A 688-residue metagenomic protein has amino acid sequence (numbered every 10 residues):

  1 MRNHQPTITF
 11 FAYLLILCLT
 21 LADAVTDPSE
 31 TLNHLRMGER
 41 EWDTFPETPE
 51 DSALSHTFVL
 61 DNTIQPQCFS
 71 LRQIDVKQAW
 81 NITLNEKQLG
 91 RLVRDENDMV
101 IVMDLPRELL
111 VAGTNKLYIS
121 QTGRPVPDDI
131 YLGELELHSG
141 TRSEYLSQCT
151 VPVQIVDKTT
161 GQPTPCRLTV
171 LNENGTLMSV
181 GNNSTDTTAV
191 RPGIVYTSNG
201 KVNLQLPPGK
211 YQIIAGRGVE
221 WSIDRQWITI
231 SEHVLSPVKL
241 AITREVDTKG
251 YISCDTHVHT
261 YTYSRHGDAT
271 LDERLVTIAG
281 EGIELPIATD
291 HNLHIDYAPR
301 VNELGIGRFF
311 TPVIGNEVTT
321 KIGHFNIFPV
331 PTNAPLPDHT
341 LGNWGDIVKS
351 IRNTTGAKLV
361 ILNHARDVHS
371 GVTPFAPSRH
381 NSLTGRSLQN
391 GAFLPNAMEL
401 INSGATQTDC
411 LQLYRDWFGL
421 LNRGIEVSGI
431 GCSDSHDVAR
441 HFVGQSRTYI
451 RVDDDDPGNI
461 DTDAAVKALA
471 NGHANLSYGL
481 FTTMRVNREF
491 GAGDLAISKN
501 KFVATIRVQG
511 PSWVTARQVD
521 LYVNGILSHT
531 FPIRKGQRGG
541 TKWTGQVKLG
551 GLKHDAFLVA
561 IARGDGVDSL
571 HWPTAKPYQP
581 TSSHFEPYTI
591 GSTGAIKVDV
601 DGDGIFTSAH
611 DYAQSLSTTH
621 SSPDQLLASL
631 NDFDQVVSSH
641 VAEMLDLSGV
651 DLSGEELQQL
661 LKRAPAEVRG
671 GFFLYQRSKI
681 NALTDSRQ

Functional and structural regions predicted by a protein language model:
T9-T20: Bacterial N-terminal signal peptides
V25-V153, F502: Beta-strand-rich recognition domains
R107-A112, P207-P208, L549-D555: Surface-exposed, short loops/turns at beta-strand junctions within beta-sandwich domains
N115, G209-I213: A short tyrosine-centered beta-strand micro-motif
S143-S147, P237-G250: Conserved "repeat-terminator" motif of extracellular CCP/Sushi domains
D157-M178, N182-L204, A215-E245, R423-G429 (+1 more regions): C-terminal functional module detector
I223, T243-P377, S403, Q407-Q412 (+7 more regions): A metal-dependent hydrolase metal-coordination microenvironment
H369-P395, D437-R447, R451-V452: Substrate-binding cleft/loops of secretory-pathway carbohydrate-active enzymes
